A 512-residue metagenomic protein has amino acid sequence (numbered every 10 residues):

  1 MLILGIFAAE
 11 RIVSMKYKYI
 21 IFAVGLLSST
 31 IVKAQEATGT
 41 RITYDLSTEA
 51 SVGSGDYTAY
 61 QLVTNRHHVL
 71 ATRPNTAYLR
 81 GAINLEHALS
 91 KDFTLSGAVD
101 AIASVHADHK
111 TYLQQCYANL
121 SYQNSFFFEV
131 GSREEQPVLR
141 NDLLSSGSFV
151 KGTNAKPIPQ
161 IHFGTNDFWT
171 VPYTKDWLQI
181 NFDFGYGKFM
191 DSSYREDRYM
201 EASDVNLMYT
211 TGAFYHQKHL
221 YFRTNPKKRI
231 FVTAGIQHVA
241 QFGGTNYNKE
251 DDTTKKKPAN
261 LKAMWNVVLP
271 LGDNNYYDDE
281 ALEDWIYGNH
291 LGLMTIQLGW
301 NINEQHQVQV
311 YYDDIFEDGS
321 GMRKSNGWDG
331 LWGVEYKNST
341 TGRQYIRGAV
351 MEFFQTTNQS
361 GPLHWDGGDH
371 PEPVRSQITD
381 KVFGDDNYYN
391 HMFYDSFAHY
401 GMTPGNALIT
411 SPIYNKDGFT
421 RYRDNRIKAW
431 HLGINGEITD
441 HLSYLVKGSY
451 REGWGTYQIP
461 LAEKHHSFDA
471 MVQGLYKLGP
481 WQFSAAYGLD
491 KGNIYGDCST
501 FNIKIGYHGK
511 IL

Functional and structural regions predicted by a protein language model:
M1-G39, H508-L512: Bacterial Sec-dependent N-terminal signal peptides
Q35-L79, H87-V99, I180-Y186: Transmembrane beta-strand segments of Gram-negative outer membrane beta-barrel proteins
Q35-T43, L85-S96, S121-F128, F168-F182 (+6 more regions): Short loop/turn motifs that connect adjacent beta-strands in outer-membrane beta-barrel proteins
T48-D56, L85-H87, A101-V105, S132-V138 (+10 more regions): Transmembrane beta-strands of outer-membrane beta-barrel pores
G55-V63, H109-Y112, R140-G147, S192-V205 (+5 more regions): Outer-membrane beta-barrel translocator domains and adjoining extracellular loop/strand segments of Gram-negative
S90-N124, E135-N154: Surface-exposed loop and membrane-interface regions of Gram-negative outer-membrane beta-barrel proteins
Q136-E250: Internal, well-ordered domain-core segments that constitute the primary functional module of diverse proteins
A281-I296, N301-L512: Outer-membrane beta-barrel pore domains
